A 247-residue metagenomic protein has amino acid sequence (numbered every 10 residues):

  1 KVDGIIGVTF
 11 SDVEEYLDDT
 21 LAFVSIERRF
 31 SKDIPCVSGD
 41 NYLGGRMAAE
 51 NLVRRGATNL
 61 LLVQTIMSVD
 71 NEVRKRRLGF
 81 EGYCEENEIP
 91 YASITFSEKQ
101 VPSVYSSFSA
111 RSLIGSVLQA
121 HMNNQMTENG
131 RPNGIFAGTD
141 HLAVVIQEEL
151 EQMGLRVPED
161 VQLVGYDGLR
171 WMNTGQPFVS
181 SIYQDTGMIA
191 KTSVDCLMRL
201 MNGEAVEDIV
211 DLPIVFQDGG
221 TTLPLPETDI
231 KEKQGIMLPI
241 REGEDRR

Functional and structural regions predicted by a protein language model:
K1-E50, N123, N129-G130, R247: Alpha-helical recognition/docking segments in bacterial nutrient-uptake and carbohydrate-utilization systems
D3, A57-L60, N133: Short acidic/polar active-site loop segments enriched in Thr and Asp
E14-Y16, D33, D70-N71, V145 (+2 more regions): Glycine/Thr-rich phosphate-binding loops of Rossmann-like dinucleotide-binding domains
V37-M47, V63-Q119, F136-V144, Y166-G168 (+2 more regions): Hinge/beta->alpha junction and helix N-cap segments in small-molecule ligand-binding domains
N59, Y91-I94, R156-L163: Short acidic capping loops at alpha-helix termini that bridge into adjacent secondary structure
R111, G115, Q119-E244: Flexible loop/turn connectors
